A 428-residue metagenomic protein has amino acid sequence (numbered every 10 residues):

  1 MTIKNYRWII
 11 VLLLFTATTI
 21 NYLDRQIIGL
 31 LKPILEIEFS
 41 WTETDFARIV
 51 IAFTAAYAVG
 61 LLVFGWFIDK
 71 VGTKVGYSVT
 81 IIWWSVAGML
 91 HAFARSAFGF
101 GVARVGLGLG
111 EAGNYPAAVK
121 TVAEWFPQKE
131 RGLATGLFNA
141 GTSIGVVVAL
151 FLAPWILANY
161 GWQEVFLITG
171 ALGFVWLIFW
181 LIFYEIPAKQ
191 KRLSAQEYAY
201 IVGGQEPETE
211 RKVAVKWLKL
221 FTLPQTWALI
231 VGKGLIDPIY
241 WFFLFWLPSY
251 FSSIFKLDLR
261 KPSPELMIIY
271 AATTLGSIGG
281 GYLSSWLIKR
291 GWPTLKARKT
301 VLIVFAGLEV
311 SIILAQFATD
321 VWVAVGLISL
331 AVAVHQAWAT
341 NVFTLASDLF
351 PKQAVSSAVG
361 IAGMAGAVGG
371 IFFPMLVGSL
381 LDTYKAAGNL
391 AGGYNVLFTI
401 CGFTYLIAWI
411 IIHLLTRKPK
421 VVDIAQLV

Functional and structural regions predicted by a protein language model:
I28-G29, F221-G280, H335-F343, G370-G378: Extracytoplasmic gate region of multi-pass secondary transporters
S40, G72, F93-G99, G110 (+3 more regions): Helix-breaking motifs and short loop linkers at transmembrane-helix boundaries and internal kinks in secondary membrane
I51-W66, M267-G280: Central cavity-lining transmembrane alpha-helices of secondary-active solute carriers, predominantly the Major
V59-F98: Conserved MFS/SLC helix-loop-helix module at the cytosolic interface between two early adjacent transmembrane helices
I82-R95, I303-T319: C-terminal ends and interior cores of transmembrane alpha-helices in multi-pass membrane transporters/permeases
A103-S143: Cytoplasmic helix-loop-helix junction between adjacent transmembrane helices in 12-TM secondary transporters
F138-K191: Helix-loop-helix hairpin linking two adjacent transmembrane segments in secondary transporters
W176-Y184, V310-F317, T399-V428: Multi-pass alpha-helical transporter architecture, strongest for 12-TM Major Facilitator/SLC carriers used
